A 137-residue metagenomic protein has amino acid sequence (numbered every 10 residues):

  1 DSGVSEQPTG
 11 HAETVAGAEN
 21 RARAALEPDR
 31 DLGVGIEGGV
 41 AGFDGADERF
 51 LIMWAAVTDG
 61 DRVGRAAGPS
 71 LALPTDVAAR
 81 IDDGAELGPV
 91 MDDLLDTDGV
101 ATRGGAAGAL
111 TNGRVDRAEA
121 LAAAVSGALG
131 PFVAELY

Functional and structural regions predicted by a protein language model:
D1-G3: A short beta-strand-loop structural module common to alpha/beta enzyme folds
S5-Y137: Anionic-ligand binding patches
